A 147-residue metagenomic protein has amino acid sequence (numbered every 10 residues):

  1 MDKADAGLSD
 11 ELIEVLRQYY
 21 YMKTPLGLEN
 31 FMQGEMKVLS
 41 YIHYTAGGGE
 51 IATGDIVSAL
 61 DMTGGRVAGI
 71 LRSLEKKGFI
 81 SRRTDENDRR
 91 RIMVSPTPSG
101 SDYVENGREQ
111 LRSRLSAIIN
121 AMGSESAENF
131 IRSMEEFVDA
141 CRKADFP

Functional and structural regions predicted by a protein language model:
M1-M36, S40: N-terminal leader segment of winged-helix/HTH proteins
A6-D10, V15, N106-P147: Terminal interaction helix/tail motif
S40-G47, R108: Short, locally clustered residues in the helix-turn-helix/winged-helix DNA-binding domain
T53, L71-R72: Short, hydrophobic-biased segments on the C-terminal half of alpha helices that form "recognition helices"
V57: The alpha-helix within a helix-turn-helix
G65: Key DNA-contact positions within bacterial/archaeal DNA-binding proteins
S73-N129: Charged, amphipathic alpha-helical coiled-coil/dimerization segments
